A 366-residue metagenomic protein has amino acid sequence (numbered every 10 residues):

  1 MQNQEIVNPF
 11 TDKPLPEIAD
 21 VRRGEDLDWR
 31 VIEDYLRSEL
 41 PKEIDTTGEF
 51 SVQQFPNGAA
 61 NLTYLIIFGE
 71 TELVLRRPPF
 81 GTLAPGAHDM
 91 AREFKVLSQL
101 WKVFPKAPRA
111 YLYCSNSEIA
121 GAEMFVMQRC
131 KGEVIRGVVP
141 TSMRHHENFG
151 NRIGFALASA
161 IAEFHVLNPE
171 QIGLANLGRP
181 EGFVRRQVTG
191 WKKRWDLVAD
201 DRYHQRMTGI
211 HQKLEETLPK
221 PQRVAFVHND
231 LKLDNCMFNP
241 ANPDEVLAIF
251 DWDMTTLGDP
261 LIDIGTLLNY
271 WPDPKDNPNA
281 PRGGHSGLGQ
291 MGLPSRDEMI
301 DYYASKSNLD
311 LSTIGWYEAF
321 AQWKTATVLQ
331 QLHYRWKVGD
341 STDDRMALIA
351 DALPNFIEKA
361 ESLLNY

Functional and structural regions predicted by a protein language model:
N3-D45: Juxta-kinase regulatory segment immediately upstream of eukaryotic protein kinase catalytic domains
E49-F226, P240-D244, Y366: ATP-binding pocket architecture of kinase catalytic cores
G178-R179, L309-A321: All-alpha amphipathic helical-bundle segments outside canonical DNA-binding/catalytic cores that form hydrophobic
F226-H228, L233: Catalytic-loop of the protein kinase fold
C236-F238: Hydrophobic residue at the +6 position relative to the catalytic HRD Asp in the kinase catalytic loop
F250-T255: Activation of the activation-loop gatekeeper triad in protein kinase-fold domains
I262-S307, A321-G339: Active-site activation/catalytic loop segments of kinase-like enzymes and analogous catalytic loops in related
L309-T313, K324-Y366: Helical subdomain adjoining the active site within ATP-dependent kinase catalytic cores
